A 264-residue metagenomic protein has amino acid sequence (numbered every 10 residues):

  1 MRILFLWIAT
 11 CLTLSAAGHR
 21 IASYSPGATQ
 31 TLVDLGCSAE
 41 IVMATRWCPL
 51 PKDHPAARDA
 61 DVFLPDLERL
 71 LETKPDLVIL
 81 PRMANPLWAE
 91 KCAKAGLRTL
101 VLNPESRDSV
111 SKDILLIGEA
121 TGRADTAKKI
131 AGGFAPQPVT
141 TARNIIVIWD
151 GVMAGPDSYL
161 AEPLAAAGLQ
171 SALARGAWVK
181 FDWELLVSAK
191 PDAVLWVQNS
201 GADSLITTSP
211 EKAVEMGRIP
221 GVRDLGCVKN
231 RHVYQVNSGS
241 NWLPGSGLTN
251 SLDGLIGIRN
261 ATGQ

Functional and structural regions predicted by a protein language model:
R2-S15: Bacterial N-terminal signal peptides
H19-L35, A124-L169, N241: Basic- and aromatic-lined ligand-binding clefts that recognize polyanionic substrates
H19-R20, Y24, D108-G122, K128 (+1 more regions): Structured C-terminal subdomain patch of bacterial secreted/periplasmic proteins
H19-W88, R175, A202, I219-V222: A short, structured surface patch at a secondary-structure boundary
S25, R82-M83, W149, G176 (+3 more regions): Short secondary-structure boundary segments
R46-L50, A56-A57, P156-V179: Alpha-helical, coiled-coil/dimerization segments enriched in small aliphatic residues
L67-K74, A95, D182-K190: Short helices/loops that flank or line small-molecule/ion binding pockets
W88-A89, A93-L116: Flexible loop/hinge segments that line or gate small-molecule binding clefts
